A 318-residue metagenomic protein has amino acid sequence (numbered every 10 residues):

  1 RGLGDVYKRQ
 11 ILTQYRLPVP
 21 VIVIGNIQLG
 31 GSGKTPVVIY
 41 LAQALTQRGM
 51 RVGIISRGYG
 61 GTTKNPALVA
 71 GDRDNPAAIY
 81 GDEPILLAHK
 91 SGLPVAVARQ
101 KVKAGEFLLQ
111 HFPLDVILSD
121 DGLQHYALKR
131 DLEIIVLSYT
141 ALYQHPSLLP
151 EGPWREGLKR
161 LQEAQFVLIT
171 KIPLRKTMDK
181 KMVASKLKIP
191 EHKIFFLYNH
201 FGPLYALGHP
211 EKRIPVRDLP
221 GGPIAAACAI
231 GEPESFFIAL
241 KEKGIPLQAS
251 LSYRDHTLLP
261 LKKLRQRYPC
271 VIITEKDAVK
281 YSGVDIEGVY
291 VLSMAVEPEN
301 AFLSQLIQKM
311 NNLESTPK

Functional and structural regions predicted by a protein language model:
G2-Y7: Short, small-residue-biased leader/transition segments that mark boundaries at the very start of proteins
R9-D72, L174-R175: Walker A (P-loop) phosphate-binding motif
I24, L137, L197, L251 (+1 more regions): Hydrophobic residues at beta-strand termini and immediately following loops that shape nucleotide-binding pockets
G53-I55, I135, I224-A227: Conserved beta-strand elements of the Class I
R57-Y59, D121-L123, T274-K280: Short, polar loop motifs at secondary-structure junctions
Y59-L187: Phosphate/Mg2+-binding loops and adjacent switch elements in nucleotide/diphosphate-handling enzyme cores
L142-I272: C-terminal accessory "lid"/substrate-recognition subdomains
G202, Y253-L258, G288-N312: Short, flexible loop segments at boundaries between secondary-structure elements
